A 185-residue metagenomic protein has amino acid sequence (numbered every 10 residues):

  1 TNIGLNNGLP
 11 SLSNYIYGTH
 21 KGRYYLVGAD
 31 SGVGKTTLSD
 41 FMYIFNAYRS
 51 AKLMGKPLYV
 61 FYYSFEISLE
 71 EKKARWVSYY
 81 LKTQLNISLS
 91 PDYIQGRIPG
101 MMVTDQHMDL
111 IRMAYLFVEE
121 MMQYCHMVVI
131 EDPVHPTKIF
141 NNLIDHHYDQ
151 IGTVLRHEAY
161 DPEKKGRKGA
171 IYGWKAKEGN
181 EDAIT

Functional and structural regions predicted by a protein language model:
T1-T83: The Walker A/P-loop phosphate-binding site
N14, S50-N180: Cytosolic-facing regulatory segments adjacent to core modules
